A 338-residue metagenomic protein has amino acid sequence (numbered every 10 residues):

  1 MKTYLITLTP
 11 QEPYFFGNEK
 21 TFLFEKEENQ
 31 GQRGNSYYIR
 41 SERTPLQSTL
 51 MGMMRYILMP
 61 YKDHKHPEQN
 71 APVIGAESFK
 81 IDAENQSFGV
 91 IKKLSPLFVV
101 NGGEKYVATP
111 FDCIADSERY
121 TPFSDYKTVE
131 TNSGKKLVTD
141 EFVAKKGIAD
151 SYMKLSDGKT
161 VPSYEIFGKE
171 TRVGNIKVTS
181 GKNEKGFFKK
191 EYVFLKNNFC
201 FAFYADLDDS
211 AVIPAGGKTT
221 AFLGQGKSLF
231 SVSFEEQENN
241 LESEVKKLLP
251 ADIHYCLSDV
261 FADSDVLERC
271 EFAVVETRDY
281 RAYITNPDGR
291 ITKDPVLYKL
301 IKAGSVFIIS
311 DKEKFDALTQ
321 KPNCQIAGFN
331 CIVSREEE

Functional and structural regions predicted by a protein language model:
M1-E338: Conserved active-site/ligand-binding neighborhood in enzyme cores
